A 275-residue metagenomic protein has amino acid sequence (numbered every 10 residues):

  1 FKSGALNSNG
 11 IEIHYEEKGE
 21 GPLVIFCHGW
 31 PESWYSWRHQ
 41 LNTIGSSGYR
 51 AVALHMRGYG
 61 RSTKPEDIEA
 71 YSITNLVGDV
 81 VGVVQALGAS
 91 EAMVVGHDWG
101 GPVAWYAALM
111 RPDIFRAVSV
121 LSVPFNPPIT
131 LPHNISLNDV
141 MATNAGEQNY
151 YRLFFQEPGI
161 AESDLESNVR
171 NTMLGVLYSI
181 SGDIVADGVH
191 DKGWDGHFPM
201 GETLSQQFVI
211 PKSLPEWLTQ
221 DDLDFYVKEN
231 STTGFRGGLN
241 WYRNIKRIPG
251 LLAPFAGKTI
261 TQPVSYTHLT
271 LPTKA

Functional and structural regions predicted by a protein language model:
F1-V24, S46-Y49, A89-S90, T267: Alpha/beta-hydrolase fold catalytic core
N9, K18, S46, A53-W99 (+3 more regions): Active-site loop/oxyanion-hole signature of alpha/beta-hydrolase fold enzymes
E16-R61: Conserved HGGG/HGGXW glycine-rich cap/lid loop of the alpha/beta-hydrolase fold
C27-H28, H97, T267: The conserved beta1-alpha1 loop
D113-F125: A conserved short beta-strand
P127-A253: Helix-rich cap/lid subdomain of alpha/beta-hydrolase
T261-Y266: Catalytic His-Asp charge-relay segment
T267-T273: Conserved small/polar residues in nucleotide/adenosyl-binding loops
